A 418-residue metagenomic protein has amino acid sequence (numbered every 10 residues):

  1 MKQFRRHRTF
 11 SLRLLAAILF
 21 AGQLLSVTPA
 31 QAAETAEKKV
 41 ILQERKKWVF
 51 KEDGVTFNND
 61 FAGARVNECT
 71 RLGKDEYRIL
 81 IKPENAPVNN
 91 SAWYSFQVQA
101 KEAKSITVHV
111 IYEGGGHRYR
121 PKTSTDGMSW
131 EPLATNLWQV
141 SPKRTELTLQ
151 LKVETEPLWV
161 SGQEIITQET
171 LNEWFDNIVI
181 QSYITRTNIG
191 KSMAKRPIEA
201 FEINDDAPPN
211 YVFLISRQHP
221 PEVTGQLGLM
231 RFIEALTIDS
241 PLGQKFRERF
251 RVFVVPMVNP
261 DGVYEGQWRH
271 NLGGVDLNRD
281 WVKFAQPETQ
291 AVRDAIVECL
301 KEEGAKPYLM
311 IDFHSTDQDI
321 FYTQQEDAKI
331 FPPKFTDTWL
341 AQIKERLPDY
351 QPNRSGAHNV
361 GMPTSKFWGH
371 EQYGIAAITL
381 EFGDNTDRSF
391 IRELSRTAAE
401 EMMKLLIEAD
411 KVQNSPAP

Functional and structural regions predicted by a protein language model:
M1-F10: N-terminal secretory signal peptides that target proteins for export/translocation
L14-S26: Bacterial N-terminal signal peptides
L25-E34: Signal peptide processing junction and immediate N-terminal pro/mature segment of secreted/exported proteins
A33-E154, L158: Extreme N-terminal flexible tails
G116-T123, T170-E173, V223-G225: A short, polar/proline- and glycine-enriched secondary-structure boundary/capping micro-motif
K143-A194: Non-catalytic propeptide/linker segments at domain boundaries
I165, N278, D319-I330, S355-P418: Active-site-adjacent mobile loop/cap segments within catalytic or ligand-binding domains
Y183-N353, H370, I375-D384: Active-site/substrate-binding loop(s) of hydrolase catalytic cores
